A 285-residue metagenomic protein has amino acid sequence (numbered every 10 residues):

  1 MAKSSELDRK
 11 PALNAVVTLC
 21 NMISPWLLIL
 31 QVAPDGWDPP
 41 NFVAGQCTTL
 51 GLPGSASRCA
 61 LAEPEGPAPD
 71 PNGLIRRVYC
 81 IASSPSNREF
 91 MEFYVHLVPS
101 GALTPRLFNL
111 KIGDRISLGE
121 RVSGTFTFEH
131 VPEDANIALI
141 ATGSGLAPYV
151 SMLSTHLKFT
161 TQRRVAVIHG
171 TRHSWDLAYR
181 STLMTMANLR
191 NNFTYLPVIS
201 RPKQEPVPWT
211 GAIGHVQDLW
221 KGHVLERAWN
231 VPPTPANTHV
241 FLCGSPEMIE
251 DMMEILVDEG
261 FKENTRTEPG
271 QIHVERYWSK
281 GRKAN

Functional and structural regions predicted by a protein language model:
A2-I112: Ferredoxin-reductase
L7-L13, I168, H173-N285: Reductase modules of NAD(P)H-dependent flavoproteins
G45, G145, S245: Short, conserved phosphate/pyrophosphate- and ester-handling motifs at nucleotide-, phospho-/glycolipid
T48, I116-G119: Generic structural signal for buried aliphatic residues
V122-P132: A short, basic/flexible loop-to-alpha-helix module at the beginning of a structural domain
I137-I140, F241: Conserved beta-strand elements of the Class I
T142-P148: Ser/Thr-glycine-rich phosphate-binding loops at phosphate-binding pockets of nucleotides, nucleotide cofactors
P148-K158: Histidine-anchored nucleotide/phosphate-binding helix
